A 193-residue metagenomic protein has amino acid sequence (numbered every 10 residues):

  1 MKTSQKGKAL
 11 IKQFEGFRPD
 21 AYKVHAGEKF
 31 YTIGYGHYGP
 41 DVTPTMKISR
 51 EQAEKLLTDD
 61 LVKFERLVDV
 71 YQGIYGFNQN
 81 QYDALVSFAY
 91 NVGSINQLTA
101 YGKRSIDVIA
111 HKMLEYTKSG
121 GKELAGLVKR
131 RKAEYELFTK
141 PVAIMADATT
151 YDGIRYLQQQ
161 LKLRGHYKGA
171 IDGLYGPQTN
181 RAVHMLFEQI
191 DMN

Functional and structural regions predicted by a protein language model:
M1-Y22, E28, H37, V42-D59 (+4 more regions): Long, amphipathic alpha-helical surface segments
L10, T32-G34, A84-A89, K112: Structural recognition of the beta-strand scaffold that forms the well-ordered cores of secreted hydrolase catalytic
K23-H25, G76-F77: Short, conserved, surface-exposed binding loops centered on an aromatic residue
D59-N96: Active-site nucleophile-His-acid catalytic modules used for acyl/amide transfer and hydrolysis across diverse enzymes
V70-I74, S119, L163, Y167: General structural signal for alpha-helix termini and helix-helix connectors
Y75-Q79, K168-G173: Short, surface-exposed acidic
A84-S87, K129, Q178: Amphipathic alpha-helical interaction segments
K168-G169, I190-N193: Short loop/beta submotifs within extracellular cysteine-rich repeat domains
